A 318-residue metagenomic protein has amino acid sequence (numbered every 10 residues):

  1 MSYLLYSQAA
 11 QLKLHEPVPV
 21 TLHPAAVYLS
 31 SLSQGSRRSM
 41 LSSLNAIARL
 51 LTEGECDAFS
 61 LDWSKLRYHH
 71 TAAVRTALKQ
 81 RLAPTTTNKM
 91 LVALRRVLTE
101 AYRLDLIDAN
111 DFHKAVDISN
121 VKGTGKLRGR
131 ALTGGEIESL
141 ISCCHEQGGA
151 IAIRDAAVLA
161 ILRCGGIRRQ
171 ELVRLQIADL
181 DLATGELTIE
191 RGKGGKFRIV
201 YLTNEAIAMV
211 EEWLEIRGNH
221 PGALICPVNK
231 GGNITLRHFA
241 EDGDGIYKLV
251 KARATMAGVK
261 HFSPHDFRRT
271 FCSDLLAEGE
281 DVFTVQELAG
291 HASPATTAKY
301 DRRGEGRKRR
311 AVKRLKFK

Functional and structural regions predicted by a protein language model:
M1-K318: Conserved catalytic core of the tyrosine transesterase superfamily
